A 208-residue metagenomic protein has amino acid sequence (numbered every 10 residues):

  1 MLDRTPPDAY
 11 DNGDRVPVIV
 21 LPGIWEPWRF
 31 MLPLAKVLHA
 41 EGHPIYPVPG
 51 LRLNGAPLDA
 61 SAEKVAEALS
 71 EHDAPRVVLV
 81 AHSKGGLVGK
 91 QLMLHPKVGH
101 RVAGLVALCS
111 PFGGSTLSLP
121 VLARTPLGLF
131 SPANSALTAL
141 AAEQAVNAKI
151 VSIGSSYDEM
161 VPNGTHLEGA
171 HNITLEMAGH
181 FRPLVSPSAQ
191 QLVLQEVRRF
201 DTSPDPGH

Functional and structural regions predicted by a protein language model:
M1-V16, A40, H208: Alpha/beta-hydrolase fold catalytic core
L2-P6, L69, D73, A141-Q144 (+1 more regions): Generic secondary-structure transition motif, activating predominantly at the C-termini of alpha-helices
T5, Y10-D11, K97, L122 (+4 more regions): Generic hydrophobic alpha-helical membrane-segment signal
A9-Y10, L69, A141-Q144, N163-T165 (+1 more regions): Short secondary-structure boundary/capping segments
D14, V102, G169-A170: A broad structural signal for short, well-ordered beta-strand segments within beta-sheet-rich domains
V18-R29, P33, V37-A148, M160: Serine-dependent carboxylesterase/thioesterase catalytic core of lipase-like alpha/beta-hydrolase/SGNH enzymes
V146-H208: C-terminal catalytic-base region of ester-bond hydrolases, centering on the histidine of the charge-relay
